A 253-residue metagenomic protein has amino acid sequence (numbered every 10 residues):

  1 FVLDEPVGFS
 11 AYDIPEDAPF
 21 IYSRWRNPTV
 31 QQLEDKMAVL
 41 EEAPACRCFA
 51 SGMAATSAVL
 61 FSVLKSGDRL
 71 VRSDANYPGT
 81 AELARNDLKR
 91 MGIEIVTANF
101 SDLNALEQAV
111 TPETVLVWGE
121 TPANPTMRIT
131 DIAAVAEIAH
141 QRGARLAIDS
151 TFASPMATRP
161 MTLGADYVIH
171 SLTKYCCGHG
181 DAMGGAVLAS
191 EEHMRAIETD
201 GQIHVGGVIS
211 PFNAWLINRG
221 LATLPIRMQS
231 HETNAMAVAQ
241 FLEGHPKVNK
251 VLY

Functional and structural regions predicted by a protein language model:
F1, S23, L252: Residues in well-ordered beta-strands of folded domains
V2-V7, H193: Active-site/binding-pocket entry motifs
E5-A54, G79-D87: Conserved N-terminal alpha-helix of the aminotransferase class I/II PLP-enzyme fold
C46-K247, L252: Conserved PLP-enzyme active-site core in the AAT-like
